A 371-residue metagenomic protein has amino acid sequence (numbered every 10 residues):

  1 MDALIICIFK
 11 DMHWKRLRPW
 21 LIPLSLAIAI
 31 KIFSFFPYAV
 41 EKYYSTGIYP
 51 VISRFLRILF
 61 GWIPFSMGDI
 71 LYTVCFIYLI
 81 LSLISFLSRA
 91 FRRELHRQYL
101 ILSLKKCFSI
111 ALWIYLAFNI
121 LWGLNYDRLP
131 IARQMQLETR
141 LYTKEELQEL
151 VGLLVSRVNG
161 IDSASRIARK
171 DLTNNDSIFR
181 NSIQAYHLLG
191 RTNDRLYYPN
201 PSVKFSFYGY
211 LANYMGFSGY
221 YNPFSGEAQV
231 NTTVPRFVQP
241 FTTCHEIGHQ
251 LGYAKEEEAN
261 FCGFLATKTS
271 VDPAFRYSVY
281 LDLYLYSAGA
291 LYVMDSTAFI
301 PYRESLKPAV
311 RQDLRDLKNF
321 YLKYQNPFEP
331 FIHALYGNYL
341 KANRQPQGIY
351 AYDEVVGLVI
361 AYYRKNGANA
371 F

Functional and structural regions predicted by a protein language model:
F9-L21: N-terminal membrane topogenic signal
L26-S88: Membrane-embedded alpha-helical segments of integral membrane proteins
E41-T46, G123-E146: Alpha-helical transmembrane signal-anchor/signal-peptide segments
P64, F241-N260, F264-L265: Active-site recognition of the HExxH zinc-binding catalytic motif
Y72, L79-I84, R97-I131: Transmembrane alpha-helices and immediately adjacent membrane-cytoplasm interface residues in multi-pass integral
L154, A254-A298: Post-HExxH zinc-binding segment in Zn-dependent metallohydrolases
S165-T232, R236: Auxiliary, metal-adjacent structural segments of Zn-dependent hydrolase domains
V310-F371: Pan-zinc metallopeptidase signature
